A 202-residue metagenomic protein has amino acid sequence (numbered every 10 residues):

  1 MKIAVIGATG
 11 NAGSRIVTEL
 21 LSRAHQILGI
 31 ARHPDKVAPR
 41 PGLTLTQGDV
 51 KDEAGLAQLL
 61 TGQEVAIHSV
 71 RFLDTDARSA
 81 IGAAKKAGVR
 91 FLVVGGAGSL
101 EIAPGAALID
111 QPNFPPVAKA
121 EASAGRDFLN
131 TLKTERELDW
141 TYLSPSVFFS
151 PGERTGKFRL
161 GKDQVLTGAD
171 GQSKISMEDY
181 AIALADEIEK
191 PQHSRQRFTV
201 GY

Functional and structural regions predicted by a protein language model:
K2, Q26-L28, V89-R90, D139: Residues at the starts of beta-strands that form the adenosine-phosphate
I3-R23: N-terminal Rossmann NAD(P)H-binding glycine-rich loop of SDR-like oxidoreductase domains
T9, A31-H33, A97: Residues in the short beta-alpha loop(s) of Rossmann-like NAD(P)-binding domains
A12-I16, A80, L184: Hydrophobic residues within alpha-helices that form the first helical element adjacent to the glycine-rich loop
L28-I30, T46, I67, L92 (+2 more regions): Hydrophobic/aromatic beta-strand patches that form the interior of the parallel beta-sheet core in alpha/beta enzyme
G29, P34-A87: NAD(P)H-binding glycine-rich loop region in Rossmannoid oxidoreductase-like domains and their noncatalytic homologs
F72-F158: Glycine-/Pro-rich loop/turn segments that contact NAD(P) or position catalytic residues in Rossmann-like domains
R126, T134-Y202: C-terminal substrate-binding/catalytic lobe of Rossmann-fold NAD(P)-dependent oxidoreductases
